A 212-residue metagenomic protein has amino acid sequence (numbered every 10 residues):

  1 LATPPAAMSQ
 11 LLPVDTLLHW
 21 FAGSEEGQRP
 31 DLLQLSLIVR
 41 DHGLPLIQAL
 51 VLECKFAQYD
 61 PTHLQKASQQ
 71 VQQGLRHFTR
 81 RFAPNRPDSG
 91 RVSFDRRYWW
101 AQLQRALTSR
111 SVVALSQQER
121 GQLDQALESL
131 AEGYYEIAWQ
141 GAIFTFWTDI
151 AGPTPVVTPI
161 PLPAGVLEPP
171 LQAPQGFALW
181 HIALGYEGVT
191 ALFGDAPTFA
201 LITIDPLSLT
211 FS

Functional and structural regions predicted by a protein language model:
A2, P30-Q34, K55, T210-S212: Extended alpha-helical coiled-coil/bundle linker/stalk regions that scaffold oligomerization and domain organization
A2-A6, Y59-G141: Acidic, metal/cofactor-coordinating or nucleic-acid-engaging core segments within structured domains
P5-L46: Active-site metal-binding core of divalent-cation-utilizing nuclease and nuclease-like domains
L46-I47, W139: Short coil/turn segments at beta-strand junctions that form active-site/ligand-binding loops
Q48-V51, Y59: Internal alpha-helical scaffold/solenoid segments in large eukaryotic proteins
F56-T62, I150-P153: Short acidic, S/G/P-rich loop/turn micro-motifs used as interaction or catalytic elements
S109-S212: Non-catalytic C-terminal interaction segments of nucleic acid-processing enzymes
